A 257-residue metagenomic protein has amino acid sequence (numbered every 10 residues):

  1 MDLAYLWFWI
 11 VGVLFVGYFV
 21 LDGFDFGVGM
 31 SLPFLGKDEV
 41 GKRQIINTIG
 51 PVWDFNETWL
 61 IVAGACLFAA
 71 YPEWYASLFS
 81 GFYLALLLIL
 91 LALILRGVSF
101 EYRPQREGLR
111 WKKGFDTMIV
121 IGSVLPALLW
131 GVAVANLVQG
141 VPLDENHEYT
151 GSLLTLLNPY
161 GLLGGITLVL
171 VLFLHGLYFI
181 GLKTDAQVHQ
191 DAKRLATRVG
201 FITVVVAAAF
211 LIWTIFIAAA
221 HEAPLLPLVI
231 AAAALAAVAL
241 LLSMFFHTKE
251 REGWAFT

Functional and structural regions predicted by a protein language model:
M1-F55, I61-G64: N-terminal signal-anchor module of multipass membrane proteins
W7-Y18, F79-L93, V120-I121, T155-V171: Alpha-helical transmembrane segments
F8-W9, F15, V62-W74, V206-I217: Membrane-embedded alpha-helical segments in integral membrane proteins
L21-D22, F26-S31, L90-R103, L170-I180: Membrane-water interface of transmembrane alpha-helices
D22-G23, F55-L67, A127-A133, V169: The first (N-terminal) embedded transmembrane alpha-helix
N47-A69, K193-A207: Transmembrane alpha-helical insertion/packing segments
V52-S123, D144, A220-P227: Membrane-interface helix-loop-helix modules in multi-pass inner-membrane proteins
Y102-F256: Long, contiguous internal "core" modules enriched in hydrophobic/ aromatic residues
